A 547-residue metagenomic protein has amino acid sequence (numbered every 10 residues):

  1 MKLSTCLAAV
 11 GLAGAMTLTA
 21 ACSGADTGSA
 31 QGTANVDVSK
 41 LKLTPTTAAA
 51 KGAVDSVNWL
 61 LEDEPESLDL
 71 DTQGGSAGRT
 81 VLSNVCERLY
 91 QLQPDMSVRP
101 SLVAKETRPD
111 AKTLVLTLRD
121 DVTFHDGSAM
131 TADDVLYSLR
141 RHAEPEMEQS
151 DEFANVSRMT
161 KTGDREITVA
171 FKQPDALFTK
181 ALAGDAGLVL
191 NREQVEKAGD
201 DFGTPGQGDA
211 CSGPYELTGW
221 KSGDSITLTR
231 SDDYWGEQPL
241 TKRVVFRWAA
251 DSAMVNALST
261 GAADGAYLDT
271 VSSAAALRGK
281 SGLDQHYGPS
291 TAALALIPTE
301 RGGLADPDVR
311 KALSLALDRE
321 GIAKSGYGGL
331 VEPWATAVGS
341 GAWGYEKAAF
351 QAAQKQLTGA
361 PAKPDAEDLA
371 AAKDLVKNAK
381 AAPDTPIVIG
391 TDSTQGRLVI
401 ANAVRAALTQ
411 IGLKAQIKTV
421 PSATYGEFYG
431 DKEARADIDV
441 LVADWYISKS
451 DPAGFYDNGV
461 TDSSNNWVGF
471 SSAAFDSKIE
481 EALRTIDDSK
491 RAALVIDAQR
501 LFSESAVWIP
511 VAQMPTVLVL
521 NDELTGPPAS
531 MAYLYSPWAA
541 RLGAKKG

Functional and structural regions predicted by a protein language model:
L18, L518-G547: Long beta-strand-rich cores associated with HINT superfamily self-processing modules
P45, A50, I417-T419, A423-T424 (+2 more regions): Extracytoplasmic/peripheral linker and loop segments enriched in polar/acidic and small residues with frequent Thr/Pro
N58-D110, R140, A210-C211: N-terminal lobe/hinge region of extracytoplasmic solute-binding protein
T107, D151-V195, G219: Surface-exposed binding/hinge segments that line and control ligand-binding clefts or catalytic entry sites
T131-S138, E166-A170, G213-P214, K242-R243 (+3 more regions): Alpha-helical secondary-structure segments
A183-Q238, R243: Gly/Pro-rich hinge or "lid" segments in bacterial periplasmic/extracellular proteins
S231-A276: Ligand-site clamp/hinge motif
P307-A406, K546: Append "and occasionally in soluble cytosolic enzymes with long acidic Gly/Pro-rich linkers
